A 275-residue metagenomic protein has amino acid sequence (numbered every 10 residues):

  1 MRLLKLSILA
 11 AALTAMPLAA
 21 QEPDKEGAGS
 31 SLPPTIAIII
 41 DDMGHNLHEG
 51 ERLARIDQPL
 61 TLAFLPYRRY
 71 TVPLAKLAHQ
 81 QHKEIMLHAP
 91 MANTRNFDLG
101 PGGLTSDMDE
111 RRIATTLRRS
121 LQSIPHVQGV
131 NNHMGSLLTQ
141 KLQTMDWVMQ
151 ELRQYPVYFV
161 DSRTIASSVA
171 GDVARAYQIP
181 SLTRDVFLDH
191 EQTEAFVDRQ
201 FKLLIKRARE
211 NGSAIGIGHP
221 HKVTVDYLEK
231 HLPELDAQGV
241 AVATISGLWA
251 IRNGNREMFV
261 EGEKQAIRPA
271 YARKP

Functional and structural regions predicted by a protein language model:
R2-L9: Sec-dependent signal peptide recognition, specifically the positively charged N-region followed immediately by
A10-A19: Hydrophobic h-region of N-terminal signal peptides that target proteins for export in Gram-negative bacteria
A20-P34, F201, G239-W249: Terminal interaction modules at protein C-ends
G29-F97: Active-site beta->alpha N-cap acidic-glycine motif
I36-D41, L60-A63, K83-A89, V130-N132 (+4 more regions): Hydrophobic faces of well-ordered beta-strands that scaffold small-molecule active sites in alpha/beta enzyme cores
L74-H126: Substrate-binding cleft of extracellular glycoside hydrolase catalytic domains
E110-K202, R207-R209, H219-V240: Catalytic domains of cell-wall/extracellular-matrix polysaccharide-remodeling enzymes, centered on de-N-acetylation
V240-P275: C-terminal accessory extensions appended to soluble enzyme cores
